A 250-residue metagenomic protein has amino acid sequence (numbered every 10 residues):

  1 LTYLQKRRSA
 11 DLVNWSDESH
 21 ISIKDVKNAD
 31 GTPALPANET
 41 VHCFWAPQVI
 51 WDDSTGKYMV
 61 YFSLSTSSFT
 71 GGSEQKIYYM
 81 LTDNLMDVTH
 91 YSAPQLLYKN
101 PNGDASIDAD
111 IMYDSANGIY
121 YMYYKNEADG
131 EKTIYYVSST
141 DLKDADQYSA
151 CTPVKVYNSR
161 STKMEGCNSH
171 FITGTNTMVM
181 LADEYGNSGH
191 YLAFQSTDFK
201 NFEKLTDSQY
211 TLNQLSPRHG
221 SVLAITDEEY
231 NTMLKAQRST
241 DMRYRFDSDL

Functional and structural regions predicted by a protein language model:
L1-L250: Carbohydrate-active catalytic/glycan-binding domains of CAZyme proteins, especially the secreted or lumenal ectodomains
